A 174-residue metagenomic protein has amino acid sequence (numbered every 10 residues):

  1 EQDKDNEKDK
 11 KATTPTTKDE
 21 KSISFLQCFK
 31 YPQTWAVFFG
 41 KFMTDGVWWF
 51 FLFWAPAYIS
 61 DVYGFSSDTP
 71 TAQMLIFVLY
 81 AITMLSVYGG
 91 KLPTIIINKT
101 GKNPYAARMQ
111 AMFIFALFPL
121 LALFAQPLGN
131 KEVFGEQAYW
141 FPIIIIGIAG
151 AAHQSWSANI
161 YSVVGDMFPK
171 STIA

Functional and structural regions predicted by a protein language model:
E1-E7, A158, P169, A174: Short intrinsically disordered, low-complexity coil segments enriched in acidic
E1-I23: Flexible cytoplasmic inter-helical loops of multi-pass small-molecule transporters
D3, L92-P93, V133-G135: Proline-centered turn/helix-capping motifs that create local helix->coil transitions or kinks
L26-K91, Q126-P127, F141, G147-G165: Extracytoplasmic gate region of multi-pass secondary transporters
Y63, I96, T100, L128-E132: Active-site catalytic pocket residues across diverse enzymes, especially alpha/beta-hydrolases
L85-Y105: Helix-to-loop junctions at the C-terminal end of transmembrane segments in multipass secondary transporters
N98-K99, V164-I173: Paired intracellular helix-loop junctions of major facilitator superfamily
Y105-N159: C-terminal transmembrane helical hairpin of 12-TM major facilitator-type secondary transporters
